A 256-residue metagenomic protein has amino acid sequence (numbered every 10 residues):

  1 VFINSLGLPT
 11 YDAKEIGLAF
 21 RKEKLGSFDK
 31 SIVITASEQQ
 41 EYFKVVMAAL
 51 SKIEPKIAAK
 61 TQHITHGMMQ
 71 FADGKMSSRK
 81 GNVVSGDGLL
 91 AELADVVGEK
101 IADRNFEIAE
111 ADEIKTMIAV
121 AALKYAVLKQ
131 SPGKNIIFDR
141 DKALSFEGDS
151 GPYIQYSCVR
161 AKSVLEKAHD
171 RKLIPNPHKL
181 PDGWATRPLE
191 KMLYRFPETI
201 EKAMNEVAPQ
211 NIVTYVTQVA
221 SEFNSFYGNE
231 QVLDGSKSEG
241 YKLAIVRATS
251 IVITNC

Functional and structural regions predicted by a protein language model:
V1-C256: Non-catalytic interaction-recognition regions
